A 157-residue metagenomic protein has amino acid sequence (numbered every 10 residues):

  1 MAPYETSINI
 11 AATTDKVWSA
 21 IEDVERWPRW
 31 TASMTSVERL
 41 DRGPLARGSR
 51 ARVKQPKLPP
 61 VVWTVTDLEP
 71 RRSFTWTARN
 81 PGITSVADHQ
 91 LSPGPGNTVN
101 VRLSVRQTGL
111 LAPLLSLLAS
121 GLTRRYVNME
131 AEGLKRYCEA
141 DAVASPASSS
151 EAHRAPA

Functional and structural regions predicted by a protein language model:
M1-R42, A147, R154-A157: Hydrophobic ligand-binding cavity/cleft-lining segments
P3-E5, P59-W63, I83-D88: Short, surface-exposed coil-to-beta transition loops
S7-A11, E38, R52-K54, T64 (+1 more regions): Generic structural detector for well-ordered beta-strands
T14-D15, R42, T66-R71, Q90-N100: A short, structured loop/turn motif at beta-sheet edges
S49-P56, F74-N80: Short beta-strand segments that buttress and anchor functional surface loops
T77-M129, L134-R136, S145-A147: Beta-strand/loop substructures that line and gate deep hydrophobic ligand-binding cavities in soluble
